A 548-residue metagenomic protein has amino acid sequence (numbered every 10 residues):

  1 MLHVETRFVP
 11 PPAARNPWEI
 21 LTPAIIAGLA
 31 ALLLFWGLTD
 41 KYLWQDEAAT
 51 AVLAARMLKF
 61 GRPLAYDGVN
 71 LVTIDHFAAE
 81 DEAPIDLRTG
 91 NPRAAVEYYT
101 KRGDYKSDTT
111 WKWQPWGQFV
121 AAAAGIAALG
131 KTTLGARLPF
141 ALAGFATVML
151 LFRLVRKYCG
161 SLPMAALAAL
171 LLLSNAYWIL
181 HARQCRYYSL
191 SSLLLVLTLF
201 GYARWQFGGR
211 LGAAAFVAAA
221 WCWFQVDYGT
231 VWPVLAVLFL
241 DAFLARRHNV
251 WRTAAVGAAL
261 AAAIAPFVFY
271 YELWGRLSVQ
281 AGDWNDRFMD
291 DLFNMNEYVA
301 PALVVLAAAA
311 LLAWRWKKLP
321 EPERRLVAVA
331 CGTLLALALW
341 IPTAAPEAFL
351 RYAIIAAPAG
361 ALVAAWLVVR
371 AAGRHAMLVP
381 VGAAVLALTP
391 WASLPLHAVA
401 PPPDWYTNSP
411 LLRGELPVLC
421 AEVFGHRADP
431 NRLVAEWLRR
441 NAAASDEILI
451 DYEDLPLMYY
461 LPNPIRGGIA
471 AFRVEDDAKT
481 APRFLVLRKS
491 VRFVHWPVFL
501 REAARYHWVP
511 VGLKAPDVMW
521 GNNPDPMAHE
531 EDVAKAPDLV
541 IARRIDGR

Functional and structural regions predicted by a protein language model:
V9-P11, R156-C159, V196-F216, V368-V369: Membrane-interface transmembrane helices that cradle and orient dolichyl/undecaprenyl
A13-W18, F152, R156-Y158, P163 (+5 more regions): Membrane-interface helix-loop-helix junctions at transmembrane boundaries of multi-pass membrane enzymes, predominantly
A24-G28, A214, A218, A258-A261 (+2 more regions): Signature aromatic-anchored transmembrane alpha helix within multi-pass, membrane-resident enzymes that catalyze glycan
L53-R56, F60-P63, L71-T73, A78-D86 (+4 more regions): Transmembrane-lumen/periplasm boundary regions of multi-pass, lipid-linked membrane glycan transferases
K59-L129, T133, C420: Interfacial juxtamembrane loops and adjacent helix segments that form the catalytic/substrate-binding surfaces
P92-A95, T343-R351, P380-R440, E453-I465 (+4 more regions): Membrane-proximal, lumen/periplasm-facing interface regions of secretory-pathway glyco- and lipid-modifying enzymes
H181-A182, S191, W232, A345-G373: Hydrophobic/aromatic-rich transmembrane helices and adjacent perimembrane loops
E475, K479-R548: Aromatic/acidic, Gly/Pro-rich catalytic loop(s) in extracytoplasmic/lumenal soluble domains of multi-pass membrane
